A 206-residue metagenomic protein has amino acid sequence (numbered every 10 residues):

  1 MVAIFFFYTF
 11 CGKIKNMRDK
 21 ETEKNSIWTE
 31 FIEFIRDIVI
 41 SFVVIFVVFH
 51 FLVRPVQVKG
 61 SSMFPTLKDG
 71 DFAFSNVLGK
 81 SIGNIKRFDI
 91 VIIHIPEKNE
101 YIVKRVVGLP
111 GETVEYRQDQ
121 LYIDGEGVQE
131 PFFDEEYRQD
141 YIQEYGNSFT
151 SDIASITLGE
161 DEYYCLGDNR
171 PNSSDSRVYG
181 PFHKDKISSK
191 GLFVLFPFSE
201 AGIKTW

Functional and structural regions predicted by a protein language model:
V2-I32, V47, Q57, P65-W206: Soluble "head" domains of membrane/secretory-pathway proteins
R36-F51: Hydrophobic membrane-insertion alpha-helices, especially the h-region of bacterial N-terminal signal peptides
